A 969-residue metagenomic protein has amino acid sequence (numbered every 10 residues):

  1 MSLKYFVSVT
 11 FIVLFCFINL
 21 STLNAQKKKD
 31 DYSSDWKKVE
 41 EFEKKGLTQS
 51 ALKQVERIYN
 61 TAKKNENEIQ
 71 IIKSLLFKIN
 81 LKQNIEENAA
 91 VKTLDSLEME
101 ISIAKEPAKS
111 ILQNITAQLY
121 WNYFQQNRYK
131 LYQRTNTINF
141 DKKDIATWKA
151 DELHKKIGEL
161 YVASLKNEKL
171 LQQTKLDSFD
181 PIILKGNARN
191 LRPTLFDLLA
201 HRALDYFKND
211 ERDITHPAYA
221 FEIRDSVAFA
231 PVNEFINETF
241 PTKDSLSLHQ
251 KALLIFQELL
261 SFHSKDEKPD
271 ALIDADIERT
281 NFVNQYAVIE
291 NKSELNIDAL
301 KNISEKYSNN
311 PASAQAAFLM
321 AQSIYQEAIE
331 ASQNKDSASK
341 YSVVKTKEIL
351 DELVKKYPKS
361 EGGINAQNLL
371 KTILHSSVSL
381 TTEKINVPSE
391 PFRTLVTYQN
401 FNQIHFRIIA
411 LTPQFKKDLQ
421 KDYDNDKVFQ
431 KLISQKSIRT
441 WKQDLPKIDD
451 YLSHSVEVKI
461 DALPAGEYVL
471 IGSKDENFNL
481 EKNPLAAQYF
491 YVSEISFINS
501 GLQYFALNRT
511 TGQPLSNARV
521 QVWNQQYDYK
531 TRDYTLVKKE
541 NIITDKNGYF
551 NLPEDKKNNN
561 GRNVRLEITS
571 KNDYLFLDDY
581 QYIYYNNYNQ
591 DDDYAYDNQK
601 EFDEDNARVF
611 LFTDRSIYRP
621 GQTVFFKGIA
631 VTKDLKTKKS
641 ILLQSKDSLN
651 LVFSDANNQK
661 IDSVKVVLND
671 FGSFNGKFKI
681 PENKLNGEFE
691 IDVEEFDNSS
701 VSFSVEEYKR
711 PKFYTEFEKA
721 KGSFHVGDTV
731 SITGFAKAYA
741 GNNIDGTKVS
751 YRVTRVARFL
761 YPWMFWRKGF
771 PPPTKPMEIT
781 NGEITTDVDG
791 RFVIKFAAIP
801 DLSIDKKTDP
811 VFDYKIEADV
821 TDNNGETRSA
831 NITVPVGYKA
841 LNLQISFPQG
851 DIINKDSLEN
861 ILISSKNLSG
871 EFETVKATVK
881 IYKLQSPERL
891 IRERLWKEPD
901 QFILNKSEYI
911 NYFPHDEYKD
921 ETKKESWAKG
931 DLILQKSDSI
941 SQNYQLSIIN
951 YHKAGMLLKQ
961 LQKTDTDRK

Functional and structural regions predicted by a protein language model:
M1-Y32: Bacterial Sec-dependent N-terminal signal peptides
L23-K78, Q83-K969: N-terminal, cleavable Sec-dependent signal peptides of secreted/periplasmic/extracellular proteins
